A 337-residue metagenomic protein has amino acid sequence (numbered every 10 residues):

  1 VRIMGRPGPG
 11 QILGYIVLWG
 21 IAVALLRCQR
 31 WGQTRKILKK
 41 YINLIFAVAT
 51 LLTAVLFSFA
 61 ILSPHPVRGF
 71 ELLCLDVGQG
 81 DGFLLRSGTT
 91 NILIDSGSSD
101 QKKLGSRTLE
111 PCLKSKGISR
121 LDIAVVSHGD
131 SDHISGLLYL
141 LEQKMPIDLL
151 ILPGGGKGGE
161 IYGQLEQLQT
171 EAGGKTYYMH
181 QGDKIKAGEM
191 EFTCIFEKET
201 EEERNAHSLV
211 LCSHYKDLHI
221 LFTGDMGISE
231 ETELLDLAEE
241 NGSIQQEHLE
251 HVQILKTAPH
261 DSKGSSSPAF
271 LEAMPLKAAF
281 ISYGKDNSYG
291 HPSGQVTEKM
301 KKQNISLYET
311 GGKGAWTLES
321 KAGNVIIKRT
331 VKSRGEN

Functional and structural regions predicted by a protein language model:
V1-N337: Non-globular, low-confidence helical/coil segments that flank catalytic cores
